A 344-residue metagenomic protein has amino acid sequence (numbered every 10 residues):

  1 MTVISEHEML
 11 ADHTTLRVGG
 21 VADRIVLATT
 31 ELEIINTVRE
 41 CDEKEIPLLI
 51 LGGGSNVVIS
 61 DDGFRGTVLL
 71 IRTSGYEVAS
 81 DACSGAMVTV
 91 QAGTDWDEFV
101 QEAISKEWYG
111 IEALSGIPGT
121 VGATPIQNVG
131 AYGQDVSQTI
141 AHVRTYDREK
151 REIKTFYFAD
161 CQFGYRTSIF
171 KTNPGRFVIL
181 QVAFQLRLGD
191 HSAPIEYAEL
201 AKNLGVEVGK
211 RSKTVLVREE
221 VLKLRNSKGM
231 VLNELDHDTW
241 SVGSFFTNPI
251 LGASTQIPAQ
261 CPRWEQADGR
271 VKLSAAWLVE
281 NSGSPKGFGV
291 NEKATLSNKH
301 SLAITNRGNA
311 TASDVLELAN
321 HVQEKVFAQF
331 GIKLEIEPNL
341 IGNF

Functional and structural regions predicted by a protein language model:
M1-K150, K154: Anion-binding (especially nucleotide phosphate/pyrophosphate-binding) glycine-rich loop and adjoining beta-alpha core
E6, D12-T15, I153-S313, Q329-F344: Phosphate/pyrophosphate- and phosphate-bearing ligand-binding catalytic cores of soluble enzymes
